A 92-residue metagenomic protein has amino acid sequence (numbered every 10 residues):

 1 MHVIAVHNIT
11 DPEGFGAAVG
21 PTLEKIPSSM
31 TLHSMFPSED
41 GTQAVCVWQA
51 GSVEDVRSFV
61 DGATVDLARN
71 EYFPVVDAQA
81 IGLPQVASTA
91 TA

Functional and structural regions predicted by a protein language model:
M1-A92: Short S/T/G/P-rich N-terminal loop/turn motif that feeds into the first structured element of a domain
